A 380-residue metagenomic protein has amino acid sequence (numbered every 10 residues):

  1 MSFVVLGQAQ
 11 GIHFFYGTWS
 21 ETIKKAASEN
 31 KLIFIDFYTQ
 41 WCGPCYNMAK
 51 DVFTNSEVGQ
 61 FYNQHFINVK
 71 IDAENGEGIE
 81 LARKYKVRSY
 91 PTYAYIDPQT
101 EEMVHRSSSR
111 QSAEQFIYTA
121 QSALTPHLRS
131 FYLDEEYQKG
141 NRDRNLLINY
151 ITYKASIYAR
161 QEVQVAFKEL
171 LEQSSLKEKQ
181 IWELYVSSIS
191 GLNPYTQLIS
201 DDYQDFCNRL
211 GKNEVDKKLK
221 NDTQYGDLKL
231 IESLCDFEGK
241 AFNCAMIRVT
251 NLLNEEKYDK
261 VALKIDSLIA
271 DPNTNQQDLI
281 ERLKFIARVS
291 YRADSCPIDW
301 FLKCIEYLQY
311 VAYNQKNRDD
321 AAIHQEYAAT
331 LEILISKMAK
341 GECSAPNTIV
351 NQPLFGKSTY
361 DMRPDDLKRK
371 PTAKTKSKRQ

Functional and structural regions predicted by a protein language model:
M1-H13: Bacterial Sec-dependent N-terminal signal peptides
I12-G17, F37, M48-G78, V87 (+1 more regions): Thiol-based oxidoreductase modules, predominantly thioredoxin-like and allied folds used for disulfide exchange
F15-L32, Y62: A short beta-strand-turn-helix
E29-G43: Short active-site neighborhood of thiol/selenol oxidoreductases, capturing the structured segment around
E29-I33, Q64-V69, Y90, P98-E101: Loop/turn elements at helix/coil->beta-strand transitions in domains of secreted/extracellular proteins
R88-R129: Non-catalytic, surface beta->alpha helical segment in thiol-disulfide oxidoreductase systems
Q115-T119, L128-N149: CheY-like receiver
K139-Q380: Oxidative protein folding and maturation machinery
